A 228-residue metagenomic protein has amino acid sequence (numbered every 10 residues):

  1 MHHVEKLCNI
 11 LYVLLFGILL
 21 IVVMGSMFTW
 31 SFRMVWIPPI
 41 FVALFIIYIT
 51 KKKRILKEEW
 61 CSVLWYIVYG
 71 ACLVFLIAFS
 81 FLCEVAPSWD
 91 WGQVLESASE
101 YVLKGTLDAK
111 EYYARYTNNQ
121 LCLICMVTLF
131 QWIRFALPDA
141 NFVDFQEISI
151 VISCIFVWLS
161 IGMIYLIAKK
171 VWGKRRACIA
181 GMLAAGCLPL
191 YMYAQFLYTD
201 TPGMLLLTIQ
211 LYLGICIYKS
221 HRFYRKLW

Functional and structural regions predicted by a protein language model:
M1-F79: Start-transfer (signal-anchor) and selected internal transmembrane alpha helices of multi-pass inner/ER membrane
M27-F28, F75-L95: Helix-to-loop transition at the C-terminal end of transmembrane segments
P38-A43, V94-E96, C122, V157-I161 (+2 more regions): Hydrophobic core segments of transmembrane alpha-helices in multi-pass, intramembrane catalytic enzymes
S97, Y112-D144, C154-I155: Short hydrophobic/aromatic helix or loop-helix immediately within or flanking a transmembrane segment in polytopic
V151-V171, I209: Transmembrane-helix motifs of polytopic, lipid-linked glycan transferases
A180-L188: Short helix- or helix-capping micro-motifs that position conserved polar/aromatic residues at function-defining sites
P189-G203: Short acidic/glycine- and proline-prone juxtamembrane loop motifs at membrane-interface regions of multi-pass membrane
Q210-L227: Membrane-interface transmembrane helices that cradle and orient dolichyl/undecaprenyl
